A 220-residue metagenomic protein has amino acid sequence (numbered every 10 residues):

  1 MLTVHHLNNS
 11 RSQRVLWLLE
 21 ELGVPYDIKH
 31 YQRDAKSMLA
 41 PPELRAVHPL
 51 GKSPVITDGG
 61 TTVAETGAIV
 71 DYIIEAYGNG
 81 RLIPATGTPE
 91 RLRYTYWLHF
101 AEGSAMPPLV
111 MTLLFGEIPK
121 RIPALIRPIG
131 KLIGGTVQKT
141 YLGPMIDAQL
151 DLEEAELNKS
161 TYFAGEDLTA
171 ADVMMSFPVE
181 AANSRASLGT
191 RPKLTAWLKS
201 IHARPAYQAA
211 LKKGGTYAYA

Functional and structural regions predicted by a protein language model:
M1-L132: GST-like domain detector, emphasizing the conserved glutathione-binding G-site in the N-terminal thioredoxin-like
L19, I56, I69, E153 (+2 more regions): Residue-level signal for nonpolar/aromatic packing positions in well-ordered secondary structure
R33-D34, A171, G215-T216: Conserved beta-strand edge residues that scaffold enzyme active sites
A68, K193, A206: Residue-level recognition of oxygen-bearing side chains
I74-G78, N158, H202-A203: Residues at helix-coil transition
A101-S200: GST-like fold's C-terminal all-alpha helical module
Y207-A220: Terminal-tail/helix-coil boundary detector
